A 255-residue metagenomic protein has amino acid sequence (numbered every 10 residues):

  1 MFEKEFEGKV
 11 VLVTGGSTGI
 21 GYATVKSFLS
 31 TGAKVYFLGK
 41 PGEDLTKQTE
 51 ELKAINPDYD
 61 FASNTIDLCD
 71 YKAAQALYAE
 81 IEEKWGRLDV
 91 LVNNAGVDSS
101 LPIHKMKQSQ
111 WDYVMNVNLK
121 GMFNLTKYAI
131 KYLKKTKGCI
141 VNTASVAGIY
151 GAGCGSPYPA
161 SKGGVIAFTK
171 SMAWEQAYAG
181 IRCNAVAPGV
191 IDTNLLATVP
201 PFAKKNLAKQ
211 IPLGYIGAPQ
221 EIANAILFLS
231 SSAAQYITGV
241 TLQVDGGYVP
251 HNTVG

Functional and structural regions predicted by a protein language model:
F2, Y150, L227, T238-G255: Short C-terminal tail/terminal secondary-structure segment of NAD(P)H-dependent dehydrogenase/reductase domains
V10, S17-G19: Conserved glycine-rich cofactor-binding loop
T31-Q48: Conserved glycine-rich Rossmann-like NAD(P)H-binding loop of the short-chain dehydrogenase/reductase
P102-I103, K107-D112, L196, L207: Substrate-binding pocket helix/loop in short-chain dehydrogenase/reductase
T126, S161, T169: Active-site helix of classical SDR
K131, W174-Y178, Q235: Alpha-helical segment proximal to the catalytic Tyr-Lys
S145: Residue(s) in the substrate-gating loop at a strand-loop-helix junction that position the organic substrate next
